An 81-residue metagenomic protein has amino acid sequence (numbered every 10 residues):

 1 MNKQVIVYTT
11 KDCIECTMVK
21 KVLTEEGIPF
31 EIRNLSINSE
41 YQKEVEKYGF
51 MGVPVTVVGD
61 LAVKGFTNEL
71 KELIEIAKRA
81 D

Functional and structural regions predicted by a protein language model:
M1-E26: Local sequence-structure signature of Cys/Sec-based thiol-disulfide redox active-site neighborhoods
Y8, R33, G65: Small/polar loops that bind or transfer phosphate-bearing groups
I14, S36, K64: Nucleotide phosphate-binding site architecture
T17-M18, K43, N68: Generic recognition of short, well-ordered alpha-helical segments
R33-M51, A77-R79: Thioredoxin-like thiol-disulfide oxidoreductase module
V58-D81: Non-catalytic, surface beta->alpha helical segment in thiol-disulfide oxidoreductase systems
